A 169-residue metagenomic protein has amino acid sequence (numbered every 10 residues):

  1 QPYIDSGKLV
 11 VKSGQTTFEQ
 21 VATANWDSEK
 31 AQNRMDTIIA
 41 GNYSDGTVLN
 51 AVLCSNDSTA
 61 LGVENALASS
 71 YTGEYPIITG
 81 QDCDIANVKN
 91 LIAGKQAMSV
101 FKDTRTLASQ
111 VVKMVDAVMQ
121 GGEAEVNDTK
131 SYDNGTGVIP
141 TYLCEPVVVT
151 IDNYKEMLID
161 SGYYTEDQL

Functional and structural regions predicted by a protein language model:
Q1-L169: A residue-level marker of the well-folded mature domains of exported/periplasmic proteins
